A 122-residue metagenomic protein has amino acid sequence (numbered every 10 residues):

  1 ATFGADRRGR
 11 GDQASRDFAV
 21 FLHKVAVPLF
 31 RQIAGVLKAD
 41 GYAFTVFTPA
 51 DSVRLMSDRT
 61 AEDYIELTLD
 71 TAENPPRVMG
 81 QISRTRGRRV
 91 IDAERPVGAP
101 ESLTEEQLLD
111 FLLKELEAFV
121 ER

Functional and structural regions predicted by a protein language model:
A1-R7, S83-R88: Short, compositionally biased low-complexity segments
T2-D40: Contiguous, amphipathic alpha-helical segments that mediate oligomerization or scaffolding in large protein assemblies
D6, F21-K24, I33, T45-F47 (+3 more regions): Generic signature of intrinsically disordered, low-complexity segments enriched in small/polar residues
R10-F18, F47, P100, T104: Non-transmembrane, amphipathic alpha-helical segments
R31-R77: Amphipathic, interaction-prone secondary-structure segments
S57-L108: Intrinsically disordered, low-complexity regulatory segments enriched in Ser/Thr/Pro and charged residues
L103-R122: Well-ordered alpha/beta subsegment
